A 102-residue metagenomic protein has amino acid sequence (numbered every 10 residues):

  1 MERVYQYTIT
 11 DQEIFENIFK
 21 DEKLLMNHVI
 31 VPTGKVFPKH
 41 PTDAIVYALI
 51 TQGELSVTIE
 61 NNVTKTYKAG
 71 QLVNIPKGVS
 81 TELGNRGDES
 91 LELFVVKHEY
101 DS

Functional and structural regions predicted by a protein language model:
M1-L25, P38-K39: A short, N-terminal "cap"/entry segment at the start of jelly-roll beta-barrel domains of the cupin/DSBH fold
L25-T42, K77: Conserved short histidine dyad/triad with adjacent acidic residue
H28, P38, Y47, V63-K65: Short, surface-exposed secondary-structure edge patches
I30, T42-V57: Short, conserved beta-strand element in jelly-roll/cupin
N62-K77: Short acidic-glycine-tyrosine-enriched beta hairpin
K77-D101: Ligand-binding loop in jelly-roll beta-barrel domains
